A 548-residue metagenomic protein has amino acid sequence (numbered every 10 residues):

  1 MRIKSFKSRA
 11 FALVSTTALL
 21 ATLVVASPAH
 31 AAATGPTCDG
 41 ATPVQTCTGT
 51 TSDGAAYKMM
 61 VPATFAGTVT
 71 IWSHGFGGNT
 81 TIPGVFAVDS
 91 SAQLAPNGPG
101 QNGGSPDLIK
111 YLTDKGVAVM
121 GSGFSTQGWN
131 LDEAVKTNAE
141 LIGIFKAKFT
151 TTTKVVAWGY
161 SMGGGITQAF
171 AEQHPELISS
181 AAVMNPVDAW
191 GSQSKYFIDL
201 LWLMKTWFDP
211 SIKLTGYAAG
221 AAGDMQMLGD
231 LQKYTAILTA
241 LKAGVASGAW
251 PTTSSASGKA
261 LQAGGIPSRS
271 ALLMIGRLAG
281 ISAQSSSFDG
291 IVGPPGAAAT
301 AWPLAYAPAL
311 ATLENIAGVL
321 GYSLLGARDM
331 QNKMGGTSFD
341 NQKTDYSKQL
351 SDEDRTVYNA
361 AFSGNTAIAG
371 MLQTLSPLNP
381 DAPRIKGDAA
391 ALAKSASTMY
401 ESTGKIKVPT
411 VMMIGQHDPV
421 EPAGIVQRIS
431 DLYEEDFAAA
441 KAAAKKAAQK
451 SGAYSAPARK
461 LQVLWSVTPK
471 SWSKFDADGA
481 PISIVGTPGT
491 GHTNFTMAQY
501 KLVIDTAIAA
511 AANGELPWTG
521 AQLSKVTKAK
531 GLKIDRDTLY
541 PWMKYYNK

Functional and structural regions predicted by a protein language model:
R2-A31: Secretory targeting and sorting signals
A32-Y160, G165-K548: C-terminal His-loop and adjacent cap/lid subdomain of alpha/beta-hydrolase
